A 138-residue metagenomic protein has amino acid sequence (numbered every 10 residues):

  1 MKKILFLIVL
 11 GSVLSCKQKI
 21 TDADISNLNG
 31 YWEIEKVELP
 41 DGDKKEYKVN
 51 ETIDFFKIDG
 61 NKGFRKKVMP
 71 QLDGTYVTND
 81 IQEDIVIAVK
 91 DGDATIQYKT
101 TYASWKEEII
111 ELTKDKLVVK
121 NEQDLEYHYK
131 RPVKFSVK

Functional and structural regions predicted by a protein language model:
M1-I4, Q18: Positively charged n-region of N-terminal signal peptides that target proteins for export
S12-S15: C-terminal motif of bacterial Sec signal peptides marking the signal peptidase cleavage site
Q18-E33: N-terminal helix-cap/turn-to-beta initiation motif at the start of protein domains
I34, G63-K67, A94-Y98, L117-N121: Short hydrophobic/aromatic-rich beta-strand segments that constitute the beta-sheet cores of beta-sandwich/beta-barrel
K45-V89: N-terminal glycine/threonine-rich, aromatic-flanked beta-hairpin/loop signature
Y76-I110: An anionic, turn-rich surface loop/hairpin at beta-sheet edges that serves as a generic interaction/coordination patch
K106-I109, D115-H128: Short, exposed beta-strand-loop hairpins at the edges of beta-sheets in extracellular/periplasmic proteins
Y127-K138: Short, low-complexity, Pro/Ser/Thr/Gly-rich segments in the mature regions of secreted, periplasmic
